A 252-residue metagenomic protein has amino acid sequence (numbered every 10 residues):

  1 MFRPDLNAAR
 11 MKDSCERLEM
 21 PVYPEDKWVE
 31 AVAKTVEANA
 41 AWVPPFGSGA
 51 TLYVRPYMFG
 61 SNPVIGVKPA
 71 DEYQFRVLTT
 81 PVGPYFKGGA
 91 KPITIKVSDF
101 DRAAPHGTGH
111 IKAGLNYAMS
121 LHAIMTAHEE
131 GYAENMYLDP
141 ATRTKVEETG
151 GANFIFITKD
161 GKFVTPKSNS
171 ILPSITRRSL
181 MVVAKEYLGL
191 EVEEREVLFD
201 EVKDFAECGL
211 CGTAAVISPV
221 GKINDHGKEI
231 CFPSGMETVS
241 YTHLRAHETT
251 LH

Functional and structural regions predicted by a protein language model:
P4, S61, P81, D139-T142 (+2 more regions): Short acidic-glycine loop/turn motifs at beta-strand connectors
P4-N7, K12-G131: Extended Lys/Arg-rich, glycine-bearing segments that form polyanion-binding/interaction patches within enzyme domains
M58, P81-G83, D99-D101, D160 (+3 more regions): A broadly conserved detector of short glycine/acidic/proline-rich loop/turn motifs that flank catalytic sites and bind
A103-H106, K162-P166, I230: Short small-residue beta-strand/loop micro-motif enriched in glycine and branched aliphatics
K112-T213: Glycine-rich phosphate/ribose-binding loops and adjacent secondary-structure elements that form binding surfaces
V220-Y241: A hydrophobic, small-residue-rich beta->alpha segment in the mid-to-C-terminal subdomain of diverse proteins
T242-T249: Conserved small/polar residues in nucleotide/adenosyl-binding loops
